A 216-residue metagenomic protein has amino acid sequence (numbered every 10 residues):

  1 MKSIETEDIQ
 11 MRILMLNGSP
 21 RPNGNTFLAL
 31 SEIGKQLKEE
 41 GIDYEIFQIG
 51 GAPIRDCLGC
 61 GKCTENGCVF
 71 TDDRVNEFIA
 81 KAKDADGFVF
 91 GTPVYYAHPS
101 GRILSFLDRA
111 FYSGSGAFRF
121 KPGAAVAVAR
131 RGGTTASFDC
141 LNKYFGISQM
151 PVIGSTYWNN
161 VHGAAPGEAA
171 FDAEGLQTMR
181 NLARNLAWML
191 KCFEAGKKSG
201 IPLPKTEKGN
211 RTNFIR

Functional and structural regions predicted by a protein language model:
K2-Q10: Short, Lys/Arg-enriched N-terminal segments with co-localized hydrophobic residues within the first ~10-30 amino acids
M11, P151-R216: Glycine-rich phosphate/pyrophosphate-binding loop and the adjoining helix
R12-E40: N-terminal beta1-alpha1 ligand-phosphate binding loop
I42-A52: A short beta-strand-loop structural module common to alpha/beta enzyme folds
A52-A82, N210-R216: Cysteine-cluster motifs in flexible loop/terminal segments that predominantly coordinate metals
F70-Y157: Helix-loop-strand module that forms the ligand-binding subsite of alpha/beta enzymes
